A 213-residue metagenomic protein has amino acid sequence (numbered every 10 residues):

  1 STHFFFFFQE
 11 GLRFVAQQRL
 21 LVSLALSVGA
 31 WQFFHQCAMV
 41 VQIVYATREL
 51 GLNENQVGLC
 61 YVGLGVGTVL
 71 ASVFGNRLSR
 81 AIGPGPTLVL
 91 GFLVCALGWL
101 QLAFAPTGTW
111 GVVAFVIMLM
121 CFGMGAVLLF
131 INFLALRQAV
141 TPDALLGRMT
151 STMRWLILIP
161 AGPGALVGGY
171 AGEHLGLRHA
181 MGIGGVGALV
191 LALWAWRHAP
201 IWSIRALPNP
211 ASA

Functional and structural regions predicted by a protein language model:
F5-Q9, A16, A30, Q42 (+1 more regions): C-terminal transmembrane bundle of multi-pass solute transporters/carriers
V15-L26: Membrane-interface helix starts
A38: Active-site-proximal catalytic alpha-helix in oxidoreductases
